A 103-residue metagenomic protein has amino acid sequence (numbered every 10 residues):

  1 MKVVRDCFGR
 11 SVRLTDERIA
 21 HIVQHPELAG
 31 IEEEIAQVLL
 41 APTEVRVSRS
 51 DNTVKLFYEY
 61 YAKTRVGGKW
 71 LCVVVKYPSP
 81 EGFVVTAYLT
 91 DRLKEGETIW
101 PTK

Functional and structural regions predicted by a protein language model:
M1-K103: Ribonuclease/tRNase effector modules and their secretory precursors
